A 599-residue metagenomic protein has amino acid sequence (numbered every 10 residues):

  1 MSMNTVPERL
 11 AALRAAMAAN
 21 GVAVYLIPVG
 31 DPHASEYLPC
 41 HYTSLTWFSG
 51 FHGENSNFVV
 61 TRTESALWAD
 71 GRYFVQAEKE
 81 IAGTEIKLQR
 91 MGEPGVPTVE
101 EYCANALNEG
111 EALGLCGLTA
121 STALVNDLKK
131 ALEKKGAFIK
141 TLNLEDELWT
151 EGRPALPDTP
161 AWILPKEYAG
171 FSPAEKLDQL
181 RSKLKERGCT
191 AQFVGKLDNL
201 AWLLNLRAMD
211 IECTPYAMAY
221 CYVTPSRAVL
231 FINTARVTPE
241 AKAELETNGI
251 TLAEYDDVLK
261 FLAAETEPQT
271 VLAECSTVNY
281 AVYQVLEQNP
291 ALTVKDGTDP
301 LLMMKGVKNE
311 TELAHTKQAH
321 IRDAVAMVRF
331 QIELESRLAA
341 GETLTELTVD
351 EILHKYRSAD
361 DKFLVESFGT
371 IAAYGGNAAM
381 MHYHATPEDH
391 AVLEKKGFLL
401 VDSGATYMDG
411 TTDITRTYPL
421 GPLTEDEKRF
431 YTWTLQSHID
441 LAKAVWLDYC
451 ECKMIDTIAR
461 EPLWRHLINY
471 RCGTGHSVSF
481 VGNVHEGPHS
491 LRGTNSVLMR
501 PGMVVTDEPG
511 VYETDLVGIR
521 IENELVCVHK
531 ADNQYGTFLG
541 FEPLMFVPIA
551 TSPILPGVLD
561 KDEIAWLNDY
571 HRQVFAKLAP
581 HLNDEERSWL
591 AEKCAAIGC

Functional and structural regions predicted by a protein language model:
M1-C599: Active-site neighborhoods and metal-handling regions in enzymes and metal-associated proteins
